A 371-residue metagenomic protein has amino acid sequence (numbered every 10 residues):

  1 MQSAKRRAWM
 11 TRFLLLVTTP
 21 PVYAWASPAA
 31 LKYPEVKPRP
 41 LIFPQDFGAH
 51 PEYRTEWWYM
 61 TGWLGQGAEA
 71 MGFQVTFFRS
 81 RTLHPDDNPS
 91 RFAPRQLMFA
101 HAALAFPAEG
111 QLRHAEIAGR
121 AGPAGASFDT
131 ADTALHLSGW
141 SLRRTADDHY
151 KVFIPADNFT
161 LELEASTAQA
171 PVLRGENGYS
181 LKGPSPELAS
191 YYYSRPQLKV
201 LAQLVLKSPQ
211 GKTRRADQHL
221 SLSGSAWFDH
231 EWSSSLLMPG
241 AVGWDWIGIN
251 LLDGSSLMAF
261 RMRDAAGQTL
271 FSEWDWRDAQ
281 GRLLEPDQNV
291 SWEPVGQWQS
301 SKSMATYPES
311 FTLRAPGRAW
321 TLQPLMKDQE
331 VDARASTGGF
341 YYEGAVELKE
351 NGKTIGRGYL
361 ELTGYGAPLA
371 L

Functional and structural regions predicted by a protein language model:
M1-Q2: N-terminal secretory signal peptides that target proteins for export/translocation
A8-A26: N-terminal export signals
W25-L371: Structured soluble/peripheral alpha/beta segments that form catalytic or ligand/cofactor-binding pockets
